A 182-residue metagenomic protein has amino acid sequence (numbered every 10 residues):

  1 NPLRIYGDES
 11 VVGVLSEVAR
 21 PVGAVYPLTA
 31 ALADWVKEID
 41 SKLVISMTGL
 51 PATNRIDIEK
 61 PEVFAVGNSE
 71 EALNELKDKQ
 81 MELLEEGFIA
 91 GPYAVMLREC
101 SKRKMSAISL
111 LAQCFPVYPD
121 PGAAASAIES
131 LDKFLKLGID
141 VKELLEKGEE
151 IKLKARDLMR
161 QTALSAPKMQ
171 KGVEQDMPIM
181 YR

Functional and structural regions predicted by a protein language model:
N1-V18: N-terminal short beta-loop-beta anion/metal-coordinating cradle
P2-R4, A33-D34, M96-E99: A generic local secondary-structure boundary/capping motif
E9, R20-E71: Internal, conserved structured core segments that host functional sites
V14-S16, S46-T48, L111-Q113: Short beta-strand segments
G23-A31, G91, V95, G122-E129 (+2 more regions): Conserved active-site and cofactor/substrate-binding residues in soluble primary-metabolism enzymes
A33-V44, S101-S106, F134-I139: Secondary-structure boundary elements
T53-S130, M169, M180: Catalytic cores of processing enzymes, dominated by hydrolases/peptidases, characterized by acidic/His-rich
S106-R182: Extended, histidine- and acidic-residue-enriched regions that form the cofactor-binding/catalytic faces
